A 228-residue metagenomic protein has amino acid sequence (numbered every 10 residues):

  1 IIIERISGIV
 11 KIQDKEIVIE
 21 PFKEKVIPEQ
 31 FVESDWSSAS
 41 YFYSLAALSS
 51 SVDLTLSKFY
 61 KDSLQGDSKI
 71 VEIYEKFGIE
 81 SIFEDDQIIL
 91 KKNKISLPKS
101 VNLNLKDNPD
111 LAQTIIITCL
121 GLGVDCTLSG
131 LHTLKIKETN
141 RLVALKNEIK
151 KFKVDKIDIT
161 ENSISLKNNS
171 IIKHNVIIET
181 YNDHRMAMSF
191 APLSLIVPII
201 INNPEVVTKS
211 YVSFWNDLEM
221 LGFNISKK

Functional and structural regions predicted by a protein language model:
I1-K228: Short, structured segments at the rim of ligand-binding sites
